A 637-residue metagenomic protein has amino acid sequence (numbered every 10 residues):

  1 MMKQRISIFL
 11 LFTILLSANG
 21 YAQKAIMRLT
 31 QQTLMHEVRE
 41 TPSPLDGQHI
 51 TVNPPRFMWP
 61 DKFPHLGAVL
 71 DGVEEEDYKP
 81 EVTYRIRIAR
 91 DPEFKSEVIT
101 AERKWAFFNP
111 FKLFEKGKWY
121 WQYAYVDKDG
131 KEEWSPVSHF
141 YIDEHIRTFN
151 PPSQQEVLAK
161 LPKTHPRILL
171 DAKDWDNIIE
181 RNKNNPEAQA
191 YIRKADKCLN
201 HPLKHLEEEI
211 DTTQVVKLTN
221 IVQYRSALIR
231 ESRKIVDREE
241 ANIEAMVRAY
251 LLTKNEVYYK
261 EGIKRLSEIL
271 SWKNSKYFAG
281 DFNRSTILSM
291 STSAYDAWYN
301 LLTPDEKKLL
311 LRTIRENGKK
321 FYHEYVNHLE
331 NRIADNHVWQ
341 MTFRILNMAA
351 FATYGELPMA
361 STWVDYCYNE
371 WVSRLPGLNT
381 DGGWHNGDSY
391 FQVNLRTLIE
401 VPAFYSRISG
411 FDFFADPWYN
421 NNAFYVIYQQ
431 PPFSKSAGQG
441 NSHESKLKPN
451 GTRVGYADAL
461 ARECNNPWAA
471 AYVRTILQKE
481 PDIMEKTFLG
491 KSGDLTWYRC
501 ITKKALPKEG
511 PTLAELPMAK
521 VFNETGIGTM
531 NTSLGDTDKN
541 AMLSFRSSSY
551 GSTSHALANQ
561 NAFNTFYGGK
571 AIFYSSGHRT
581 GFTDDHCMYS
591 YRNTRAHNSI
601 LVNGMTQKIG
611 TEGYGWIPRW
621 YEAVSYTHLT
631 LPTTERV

Functional and structural regions predicted by a protein language model:
K24-V69: Pro/Thr/Ser/Gly-rich low-complexity, intrinsically disordered linker/stalk tracts
Y78-F114: Recognizes extended acidic, P/S/T-rich segments that occur within or adjacent to Ig-like beta-sandwich modules
G130-I142: Extracellular fibronectin type III
Y141-L169: Low-complexity, Pro/Ser/Thr- and charge-rich linker/hinge segments at domain boundaries
N182, Y191, Y224-Q430, K435: Aromatic-lined, polymer-binding surfaces characteristic of secreted/periplasmic polysaccharide-degrading enzymes
K486-L629: Catalytic and substrate-binding regions of extracellular carbohydrate-active enzymes, especially polysaccharide lyases
H628-V637: Single conserved hydrophobic/aromatic residue that forms the stacking wall/gate of nucleotide- or nucleobase-binding
